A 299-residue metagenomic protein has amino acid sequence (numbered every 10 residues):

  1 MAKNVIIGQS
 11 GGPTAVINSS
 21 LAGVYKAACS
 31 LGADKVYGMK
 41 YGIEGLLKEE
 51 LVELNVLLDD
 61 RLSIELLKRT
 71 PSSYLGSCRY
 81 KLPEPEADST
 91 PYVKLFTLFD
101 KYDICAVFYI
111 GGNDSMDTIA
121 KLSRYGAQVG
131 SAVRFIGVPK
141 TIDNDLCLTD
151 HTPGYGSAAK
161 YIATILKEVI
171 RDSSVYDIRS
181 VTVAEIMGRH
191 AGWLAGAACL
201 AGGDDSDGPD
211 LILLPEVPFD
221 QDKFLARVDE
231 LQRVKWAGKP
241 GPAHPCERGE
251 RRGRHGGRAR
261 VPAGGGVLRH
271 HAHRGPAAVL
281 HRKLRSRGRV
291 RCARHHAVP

Functional and structural regions predicted by a protein language model:
M1-G8, T97-D100, R233: Short, hydrophobic/aliphatic alpha-helical segments
A2-L51: N-terminal phosphate-binding or glycine-rich loops at protein starts, especially the Walker A/P-loop of NTPases
K3-I7, L67-K81, K140-D150, D177-S180: Gly-rich Lys/Arg/Thr-decorated short loops/hinges at beta-loop-alpha junctions or inter-strand turns that position
N4-T14, S73-R79, C105-G111, G137 (+2 more regions): Short glycine-rich or small-residue beta-strand-to-loop segments that form or flank ligand, phosphate, metal/Fe-S
S10-G12, M39-G45, R79-Y80, G112-N113 (+5 more regions): Short, ordered loop/turn segments at secondary-structure junctions
P13-V24, L46-L47, T90-V93, N113-K121 (+4 more regions): Short glycine/serine/threonine-rich phosphate/pyrophosphate-binding segments that cradle anionic phosphate groups
V36, L98, A106-G111, D117-A132 (+1 more regions): Accessory alpha-helical/coil subdomains and C-terminal extensions that flank or cap enzyme catalytic cores
E49-C105, D114, P153-G156, K160 (+1 more regions): Glycine-rich oxoanion-binding loops at beta->alpha junctions
